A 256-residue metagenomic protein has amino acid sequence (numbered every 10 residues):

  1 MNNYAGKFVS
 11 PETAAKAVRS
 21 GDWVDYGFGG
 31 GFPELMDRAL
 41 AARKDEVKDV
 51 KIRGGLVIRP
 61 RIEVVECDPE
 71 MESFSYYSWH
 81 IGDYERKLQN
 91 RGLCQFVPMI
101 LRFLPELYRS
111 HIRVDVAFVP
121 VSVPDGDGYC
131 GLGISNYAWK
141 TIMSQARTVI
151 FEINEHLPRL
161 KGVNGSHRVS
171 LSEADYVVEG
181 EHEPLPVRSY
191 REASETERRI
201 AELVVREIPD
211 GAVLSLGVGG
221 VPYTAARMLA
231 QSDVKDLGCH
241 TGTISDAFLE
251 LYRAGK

Functional and structural regions predicted by a protein language model:
M1-K256: Conserved alpha/beta enzyme-core scaffold
